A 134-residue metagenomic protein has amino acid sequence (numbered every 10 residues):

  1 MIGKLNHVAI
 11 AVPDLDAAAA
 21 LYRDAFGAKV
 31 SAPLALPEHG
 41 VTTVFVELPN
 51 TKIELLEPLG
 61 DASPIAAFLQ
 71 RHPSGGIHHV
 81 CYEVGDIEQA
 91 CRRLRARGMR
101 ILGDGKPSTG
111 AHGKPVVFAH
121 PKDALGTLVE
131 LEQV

Functional and structural regions predicted by a protein language model:
M1-A19, G75-V84, Q133: N-terminal beta-strand motif that seeds the catalytic metal site of vicinal oxygen chelate
K4-N6, A18, F26-E38, G60-H78 (+2 more regions): A cross-kingdom feature marking solvent-exposed beta-strand/loop segments within repeated, beta-rich binding/scaffold
L15, T51, D61, I87: A generic "binding-loop/recognition-motif" signal
A19-A20, C91: Short glycine-/small-residue-rich flexible loop motifs, especially phosphate/cofactor-binding loops
L34, V44-E47, I53-E54, Y82 (+1 more regions): Vicinal oxygen chelate
G40-T42: Active-site segment of metal-dependent pyrophosphate-handling enzymes, primarily the Nudix hydrolase catalytic core
